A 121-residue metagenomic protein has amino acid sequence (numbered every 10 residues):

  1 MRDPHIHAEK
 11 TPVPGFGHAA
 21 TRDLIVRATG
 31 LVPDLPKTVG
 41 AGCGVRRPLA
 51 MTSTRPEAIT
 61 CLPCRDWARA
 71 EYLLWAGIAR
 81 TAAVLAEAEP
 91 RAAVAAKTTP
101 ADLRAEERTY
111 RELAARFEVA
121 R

Functional and structural regions predicted by a protein language model:
M1, E118-R121: Short intrinsically disordered terminal tails
M1-R27, K37: N-terminal cysteine/histidine-rich coordination modules
H18, D23-V32, A68-R80: Short metal-binding segments enriched for Cys and/or His
T21-A50: A short, structured beta-strand/loop element
C43, C61-C64: Short cysteine clusters
R47, R65-A68: Cys/His-rich microdomains that often coordinate metals
L49-A58: Short linker/helix segments within small regulatory modules
A70-E118: Charged/polar low-complexity intrinsically disordered segments, enriched in acidic residues
